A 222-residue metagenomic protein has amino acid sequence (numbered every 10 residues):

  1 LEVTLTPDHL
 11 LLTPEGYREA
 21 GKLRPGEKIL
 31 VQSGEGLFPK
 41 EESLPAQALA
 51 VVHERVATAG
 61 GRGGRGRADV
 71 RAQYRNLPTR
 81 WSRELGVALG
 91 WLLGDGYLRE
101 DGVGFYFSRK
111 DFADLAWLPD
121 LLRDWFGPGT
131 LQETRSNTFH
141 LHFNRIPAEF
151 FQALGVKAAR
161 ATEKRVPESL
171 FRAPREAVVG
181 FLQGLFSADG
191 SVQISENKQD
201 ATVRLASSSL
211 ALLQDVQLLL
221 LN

Functional and structural regions predicted by a protein language model:
L1-N222: Intein-associated homing endonuclease modules of the LAGLIDADG/DOD-type, together with closely related HINT-family
